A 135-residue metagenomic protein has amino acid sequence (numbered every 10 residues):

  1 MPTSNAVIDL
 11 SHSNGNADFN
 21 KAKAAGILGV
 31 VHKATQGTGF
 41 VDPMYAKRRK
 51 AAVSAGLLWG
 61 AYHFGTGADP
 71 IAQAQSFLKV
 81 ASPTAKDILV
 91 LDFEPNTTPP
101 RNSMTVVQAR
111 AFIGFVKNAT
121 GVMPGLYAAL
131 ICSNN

Functional and structural regions predicted by a protein language model:
P2-T120: Substrate-binding cleft of extracellular glycoside hydrolase catalytic domains
P70-A72, C132-N135: Glycine-rich, charge-decorated loop segments at or immediately adjacent to ligand/cofactor-binding or catalytic sites
K117-N134: Aromatic-lined carbohydrate-recognition surfaces of secreted/lumenal glycan-active proteins
